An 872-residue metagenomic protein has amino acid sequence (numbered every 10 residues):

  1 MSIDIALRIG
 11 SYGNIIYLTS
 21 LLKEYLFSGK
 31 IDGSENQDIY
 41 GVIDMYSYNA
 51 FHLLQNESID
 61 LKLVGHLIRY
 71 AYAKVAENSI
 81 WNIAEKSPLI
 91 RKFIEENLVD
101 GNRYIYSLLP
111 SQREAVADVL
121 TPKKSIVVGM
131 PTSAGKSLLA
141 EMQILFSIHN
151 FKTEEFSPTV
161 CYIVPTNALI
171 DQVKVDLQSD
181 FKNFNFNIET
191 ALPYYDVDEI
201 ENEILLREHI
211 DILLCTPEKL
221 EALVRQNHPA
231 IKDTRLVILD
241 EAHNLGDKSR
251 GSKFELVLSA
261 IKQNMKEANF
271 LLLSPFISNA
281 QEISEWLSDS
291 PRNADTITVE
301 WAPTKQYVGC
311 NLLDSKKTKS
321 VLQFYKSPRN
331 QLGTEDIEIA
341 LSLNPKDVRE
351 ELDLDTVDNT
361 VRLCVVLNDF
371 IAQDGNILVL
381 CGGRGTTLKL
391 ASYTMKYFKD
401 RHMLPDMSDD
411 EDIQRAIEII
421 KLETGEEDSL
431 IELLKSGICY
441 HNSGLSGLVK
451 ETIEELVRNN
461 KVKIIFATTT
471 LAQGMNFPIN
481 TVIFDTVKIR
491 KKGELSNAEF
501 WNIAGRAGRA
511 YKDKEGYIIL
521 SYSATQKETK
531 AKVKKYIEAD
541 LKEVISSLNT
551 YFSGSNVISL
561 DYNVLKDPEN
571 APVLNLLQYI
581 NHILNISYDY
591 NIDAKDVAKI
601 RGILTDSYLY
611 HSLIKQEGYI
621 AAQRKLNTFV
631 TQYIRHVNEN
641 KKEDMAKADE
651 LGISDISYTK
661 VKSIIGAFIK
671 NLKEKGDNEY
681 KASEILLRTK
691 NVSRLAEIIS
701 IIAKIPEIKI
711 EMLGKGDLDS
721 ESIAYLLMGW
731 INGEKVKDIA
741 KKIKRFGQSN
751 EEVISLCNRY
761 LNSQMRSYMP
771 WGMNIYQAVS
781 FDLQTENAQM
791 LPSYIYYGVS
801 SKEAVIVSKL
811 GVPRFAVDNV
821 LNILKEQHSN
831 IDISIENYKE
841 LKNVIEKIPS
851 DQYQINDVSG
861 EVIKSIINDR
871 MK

Functional and structural regions predicted by a protein language model:
M1-R113, K124-I126, S157, F186 (+4 more regions): Helicase-associated low-complexity/disordered flanking segments
S2-D60, I80, K86, P568-S587 (+1 more regions): C-terminal accessory/interaction regions of large nucleic acid-associated machines
E85-V99, P131-A134, N150-R207, V224 (+2 more regions): Conserved C-terminal RecA-like helicase domain
P110-L120, L363-L367: Pre-Walker A adenine-sensing motif
A117-K124, A134-E155, E255, S259-K262: Walker A/P-loop NTP-binding motif
L213, E218-E221, N227-M265, N269-F270: SF2 helicase catalytic motif II
S259, N269-Y393, C439: Conserved interdomain linker/interface between the two RecA-like ATPase lobes of SF2 helicase motors
F477, T481, V487-K491, S496-E538: Conserved segment of the helicase C-terminal RecA-like domain
